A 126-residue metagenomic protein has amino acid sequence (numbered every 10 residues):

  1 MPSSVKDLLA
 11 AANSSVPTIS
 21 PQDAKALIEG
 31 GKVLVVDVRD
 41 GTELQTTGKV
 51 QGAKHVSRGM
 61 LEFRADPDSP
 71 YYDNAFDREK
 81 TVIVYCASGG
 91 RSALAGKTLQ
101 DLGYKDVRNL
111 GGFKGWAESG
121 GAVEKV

Functional and structural regions predicted by a protein language model:
M1-V33, G41-I83, G90-V126: Rhodanese-like catalytic fold shared by cysteine-dependent sulfurtransferases and DSP/PTP-type phosphatases
V36: Active-site flanking residues adjacent to catalytic metal/cofactor-binding acidic residues
